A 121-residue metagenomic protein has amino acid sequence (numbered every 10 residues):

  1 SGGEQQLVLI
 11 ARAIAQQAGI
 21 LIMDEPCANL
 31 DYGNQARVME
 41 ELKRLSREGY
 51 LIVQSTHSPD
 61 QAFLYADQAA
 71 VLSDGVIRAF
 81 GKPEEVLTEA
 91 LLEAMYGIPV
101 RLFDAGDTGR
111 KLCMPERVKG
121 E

Functional and structural regions predicted by a protein language model:
Q17: Conserved catalytic motifs of ABC-family nucleotide-binding domains
L21-D24: Catalytic Walker B motif of ABC-type/P-loop ATPase nucleotide-binding domains
A36-E48: Helical segment within the ABC ATPase nucleotide-binding domain
T56-H57: H-loop/switch region of ABC-family ATPase nucleotide-binding domains
A62-L64: A short, surface-exposed alpha-helical micro-motif characterized by mixed small hydrophobic and charged/polar residues
M95-E121: ABC ATPase nucleotide-binding domains
